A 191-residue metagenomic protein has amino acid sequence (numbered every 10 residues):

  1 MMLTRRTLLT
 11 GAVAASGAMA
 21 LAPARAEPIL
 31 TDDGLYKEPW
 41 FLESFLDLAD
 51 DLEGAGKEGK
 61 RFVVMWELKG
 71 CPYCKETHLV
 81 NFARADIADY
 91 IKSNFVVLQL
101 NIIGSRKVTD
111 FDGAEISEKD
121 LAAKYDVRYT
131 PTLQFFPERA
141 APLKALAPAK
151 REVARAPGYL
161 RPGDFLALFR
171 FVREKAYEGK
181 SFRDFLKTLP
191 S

Functional and structural regions predicted by a protein language model:
M1-A15: N-terminal secretory signal peptides and thylakoid transit peptides that target proteins across membranes
E27-F41: N-proximal helix/coil linker or "cap" segments that precede and/or mark the start of modular domains
S44-K60: A short beta-strand-turn-helix
E58-C71: Short active-site neighborhood of thiol/selenol oxidoreductases, capturing the structured segment around
K75-Y90: Typically the conserved alpha-helix immediately C-terminal to a functionally engaged Cys/Sec in thioredoxin-like
A88-I116: Thiol-based oxidoreductase modules, predominantly thioredoxin-like and allied folds used for disulfide exchange
E118-Q134: Structural micro-motif
Y129, P137-Y177: Non-catalytic, surface beta->alpha helical segment in thiol-disulfide oxidoreductase systems
